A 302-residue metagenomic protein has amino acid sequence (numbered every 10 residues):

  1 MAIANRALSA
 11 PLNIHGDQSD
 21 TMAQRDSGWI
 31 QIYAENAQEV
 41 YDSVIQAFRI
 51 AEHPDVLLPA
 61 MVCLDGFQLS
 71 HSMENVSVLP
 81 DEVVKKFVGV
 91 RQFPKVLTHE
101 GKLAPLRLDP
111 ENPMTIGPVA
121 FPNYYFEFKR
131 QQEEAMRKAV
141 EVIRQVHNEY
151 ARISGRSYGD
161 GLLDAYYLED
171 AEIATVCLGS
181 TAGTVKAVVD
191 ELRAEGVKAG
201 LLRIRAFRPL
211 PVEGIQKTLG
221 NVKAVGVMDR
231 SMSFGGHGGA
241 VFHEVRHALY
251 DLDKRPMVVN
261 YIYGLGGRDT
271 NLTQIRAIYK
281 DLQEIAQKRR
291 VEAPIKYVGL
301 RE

Functional and structural regions predicted by a protein language model:
M1-G28, E82-V90: Flexible glycine-/small-residue-enriched beta->alpha junction loops that bind anionic phosphate/pyrophosphate groups
A10-G16, S43-Q46, H71-V78, A187 (+3 more regions): Short acidic, glycine/serine/threonine-rich loops at helix termini
N13-G66, R255-T270: Conserved thiamine diphosphate
A60-D164: Conformationally flexible catalytic loops at phosphate/diphosphate-handling active centers
Q145, E149, A187-L201, Y250-D251: Short helix-loop-beta junction
L162-V197, L210-K217: Redox- and metal-dependent alpha/beta enzyme cores, enriched for Fe-S-associated oxidoreductases and cofactor-handling
D229-E302: Peripheral docking tails and interdomain loops at the edges of cofactor- or intermediate-handling domains
